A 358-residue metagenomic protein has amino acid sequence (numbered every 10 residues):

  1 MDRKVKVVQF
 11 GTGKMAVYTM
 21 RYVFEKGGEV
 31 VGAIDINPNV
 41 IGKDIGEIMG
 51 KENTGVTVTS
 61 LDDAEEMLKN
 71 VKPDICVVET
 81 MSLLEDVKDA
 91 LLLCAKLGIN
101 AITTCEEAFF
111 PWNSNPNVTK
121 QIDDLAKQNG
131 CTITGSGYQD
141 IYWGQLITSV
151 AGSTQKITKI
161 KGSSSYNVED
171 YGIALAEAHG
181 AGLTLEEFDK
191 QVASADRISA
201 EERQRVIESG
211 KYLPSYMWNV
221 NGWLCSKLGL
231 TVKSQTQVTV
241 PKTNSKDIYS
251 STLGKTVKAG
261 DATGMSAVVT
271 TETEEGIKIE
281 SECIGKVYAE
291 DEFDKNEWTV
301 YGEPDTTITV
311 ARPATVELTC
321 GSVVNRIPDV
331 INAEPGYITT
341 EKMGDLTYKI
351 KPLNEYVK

Functional and structural regions predicted by a protein language model:
M1-K96: N-terminal glycine-/serine-/threonine-rich beta1-alpha1-beta2 phosphate-ribose binding loop of Rossmann-like
K6, F10-K14, G152-K286, D291 (+3 more regions): Active-site-lining helix/loop region of Rossmann-like oxidoreductase modules
I36, M81, C105-F109, Y138-Q139 (+1 more regions): Short, ordered loop/turn segments at secondary-structure junctions
V78, S82, C94-N115: ADP-ribose/adenylate-binding Rossmann-like module
T103-T104, I133-S136, K161-G162: General beta-strand structural signal in soluble alpha/beta enzymes
E106-G130: Rossmann-fold NAD(P)-binding glycine/threonine-rich loop
K127-K156: Short alpha-helices
K286-K358: C-terminal helical cap and adjacent loop that interface with cofactors, partners, or active-site loops
